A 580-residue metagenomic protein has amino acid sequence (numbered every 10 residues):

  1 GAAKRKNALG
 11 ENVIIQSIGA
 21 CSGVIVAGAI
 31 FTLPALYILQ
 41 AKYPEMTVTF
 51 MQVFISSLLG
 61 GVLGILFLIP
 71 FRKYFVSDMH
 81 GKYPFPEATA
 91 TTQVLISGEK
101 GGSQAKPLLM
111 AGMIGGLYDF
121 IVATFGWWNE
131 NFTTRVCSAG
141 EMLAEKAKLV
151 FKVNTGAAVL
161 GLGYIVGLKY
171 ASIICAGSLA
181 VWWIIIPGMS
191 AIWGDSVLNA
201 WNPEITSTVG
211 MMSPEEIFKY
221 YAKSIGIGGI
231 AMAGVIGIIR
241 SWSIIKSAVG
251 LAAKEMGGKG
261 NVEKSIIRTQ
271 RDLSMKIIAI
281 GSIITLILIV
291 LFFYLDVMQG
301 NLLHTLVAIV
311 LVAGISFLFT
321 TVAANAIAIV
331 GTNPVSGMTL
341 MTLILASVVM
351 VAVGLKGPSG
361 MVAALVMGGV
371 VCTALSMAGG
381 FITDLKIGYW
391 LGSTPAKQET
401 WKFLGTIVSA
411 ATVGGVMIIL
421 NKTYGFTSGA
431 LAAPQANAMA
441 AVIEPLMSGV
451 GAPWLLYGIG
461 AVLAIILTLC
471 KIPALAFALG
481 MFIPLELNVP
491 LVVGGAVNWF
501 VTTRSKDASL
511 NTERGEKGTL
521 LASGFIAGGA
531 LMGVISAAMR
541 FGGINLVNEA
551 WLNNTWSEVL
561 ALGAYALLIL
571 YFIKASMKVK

Functional and structural regions predicted by a protein language model:
G1-K580: Alpha-helical multipass membrane-protein architecture
